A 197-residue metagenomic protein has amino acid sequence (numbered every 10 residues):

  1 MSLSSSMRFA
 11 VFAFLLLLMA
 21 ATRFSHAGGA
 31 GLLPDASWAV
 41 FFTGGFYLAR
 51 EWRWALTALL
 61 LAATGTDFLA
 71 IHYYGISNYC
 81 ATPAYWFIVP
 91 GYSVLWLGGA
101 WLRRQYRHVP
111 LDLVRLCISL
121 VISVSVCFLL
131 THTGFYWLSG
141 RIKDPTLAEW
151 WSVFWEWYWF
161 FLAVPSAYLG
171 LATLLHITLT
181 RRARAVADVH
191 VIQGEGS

Functional and structural regions predicted by a protein language model:
S2-L48, W52-A55: Hydrophobic transmembrane alpha-helices
F9-F14, R53-T57, Y85-P90, C117-V121 (+1 more regions): Hydrophobic alpha-helical transmembrane segments
L15, A55-T66, R115-V121, V189-G194: Central hydrophobic cores of alpha-helical transmembrane segments in multi-pass integral membrane proteins
F24-L33, L61-L95: Interfacial aromatic-anchored transmembrane helix boundaries in multi-pass membrane proteins
W38-T43, I88-W96, S166-L169: Alpha-helical transmembrane segments of multi-pass membrane proteins
T43-E51, V94-R107, L174-A183: Structural signal for the C-terminal ends of transmembrane alpha-helices and the immediately following loop
I76-F128: Short helix-perturbing small/polar motifs within transmembrane alpha-helices
Q105-I192: Membrane-embedded alpha-helical hairpins and interfacial helices in multi-pass inner-membrane proteins
